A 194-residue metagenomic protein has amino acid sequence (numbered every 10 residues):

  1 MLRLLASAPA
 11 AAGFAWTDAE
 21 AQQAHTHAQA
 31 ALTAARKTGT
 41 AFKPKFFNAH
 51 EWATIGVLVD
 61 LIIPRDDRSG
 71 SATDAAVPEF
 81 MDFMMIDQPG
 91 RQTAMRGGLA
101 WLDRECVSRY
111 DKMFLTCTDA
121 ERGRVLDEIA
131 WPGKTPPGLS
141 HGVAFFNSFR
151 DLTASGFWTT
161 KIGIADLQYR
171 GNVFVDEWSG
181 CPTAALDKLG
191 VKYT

Functional and structural regions predicted by a protein language model:
M1-Q22, T118: N-terminal export signals
A12-V57: C-terminal segment of N-terminal export signals and the immediately downstream linker at the start of the mature
G39, E51-V57, A76-T194: Mature-region segments of soluble proteins
T54-D60, P64-R68: N-terminal secretory signal peptides
S69, T73-D74: Zn2+-dependent metallopeptidase catalytic domains
